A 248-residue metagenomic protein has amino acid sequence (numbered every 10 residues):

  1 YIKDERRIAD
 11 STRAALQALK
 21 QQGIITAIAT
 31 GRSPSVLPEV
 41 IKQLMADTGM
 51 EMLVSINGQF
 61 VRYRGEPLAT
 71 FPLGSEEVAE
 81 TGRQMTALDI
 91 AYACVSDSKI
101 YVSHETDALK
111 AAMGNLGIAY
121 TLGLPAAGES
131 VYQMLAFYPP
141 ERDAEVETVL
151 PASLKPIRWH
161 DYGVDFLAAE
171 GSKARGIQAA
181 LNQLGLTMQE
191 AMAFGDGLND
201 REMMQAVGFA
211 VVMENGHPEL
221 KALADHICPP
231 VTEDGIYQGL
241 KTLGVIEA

Functional and structural regions predicted by a protein language model:
Y1-E5: Asp-based phosphoryl-transfer active-site loop
D10-A108: Active-site phosphate-binding/coordination module
L19, T30, M134, I177 (+3 more regions): Residue-level signal for inorganic ion chemistry
G23-A27, M50, Y132-M134, Q189-A191 (+1 more regions): Short active-site oxyanion
V36-E39, E145, G176, E202-M203 (+2 more regions): Phosphate- and divalent-cation-binding pockets in alpha/beta enzyme and binding domains that engage nucleotide-derived
L44, T48-G49, N57, V149-S153 (+2 more regions): Short, structured coil segments at secondary-structure junctions
V78, Q84, L88-F194, L198-M203 (+1 more regions): Conserved acidic, metal-coordinating active-site core of Asp-based, Mg2+-dependent phosphoryl-transfer enzymes
P125-A126, A206, A210-A248: Asp-based, Mg2+/Mn2+-dependent phosphohydrolase catalytic module
